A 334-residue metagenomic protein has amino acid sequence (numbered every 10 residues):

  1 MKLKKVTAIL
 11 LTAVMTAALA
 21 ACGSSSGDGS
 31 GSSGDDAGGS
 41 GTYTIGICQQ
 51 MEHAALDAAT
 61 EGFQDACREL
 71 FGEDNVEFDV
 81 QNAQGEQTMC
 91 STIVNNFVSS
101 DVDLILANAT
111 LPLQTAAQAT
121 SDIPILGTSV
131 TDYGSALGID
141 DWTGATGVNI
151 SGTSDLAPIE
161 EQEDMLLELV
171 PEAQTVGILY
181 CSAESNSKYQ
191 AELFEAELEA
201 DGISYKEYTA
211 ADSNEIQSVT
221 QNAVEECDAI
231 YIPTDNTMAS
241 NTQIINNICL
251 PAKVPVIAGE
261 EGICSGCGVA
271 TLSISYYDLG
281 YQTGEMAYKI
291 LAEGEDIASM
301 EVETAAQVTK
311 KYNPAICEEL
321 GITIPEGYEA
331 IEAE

Functional and structural regions predicted by a protein language model:
L3-S24: Sec-dependent N-terminal signal peptides of Gram-positive bacterial secreted proteins and lipoproteins
A20-S40: Bacterial lipoprotein signal-peptidase II cleavage site
S33, G39-F71, D79-M89, A183 (+2 more regions): Extracytoplasmic "Venus flytrap"
G38-G39, Y133-T175, I274-E295: Hydrophobic alpha-helical segments within soluble ligand-binding/sensing domains
I45, F63, S151-L198, D296 (+1 more regions): An alpha-beta-alpha
D79-D141, I232-G259: Beta-alpha junction/loop-to-helix N-cap segments that form part of ligand/metal-binding clefts
S185-V254, E260: Pocket-lining segment of extracytoplasmic ligand-binding domains
I263-A315: Flexible loop/turn connectors
